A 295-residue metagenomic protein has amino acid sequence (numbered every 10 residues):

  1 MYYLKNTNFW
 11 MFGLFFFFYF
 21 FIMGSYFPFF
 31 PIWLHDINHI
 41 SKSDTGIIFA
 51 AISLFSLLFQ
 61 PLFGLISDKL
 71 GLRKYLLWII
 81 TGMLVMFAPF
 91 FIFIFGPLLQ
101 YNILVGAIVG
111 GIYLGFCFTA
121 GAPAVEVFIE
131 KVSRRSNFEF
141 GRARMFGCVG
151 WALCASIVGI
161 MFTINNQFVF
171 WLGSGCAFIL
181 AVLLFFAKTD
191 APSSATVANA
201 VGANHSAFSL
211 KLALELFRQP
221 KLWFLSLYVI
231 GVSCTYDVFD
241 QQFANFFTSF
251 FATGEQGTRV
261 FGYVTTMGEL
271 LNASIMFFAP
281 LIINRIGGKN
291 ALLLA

Functional and structural regions predicted by a protein language model:
M1-N6, A187-S226, A252-T253: Juxtamembrane intracellular "pre-TM" segments in multi-pass secondary transporters
Y2-S53, L57, K221-V229, S233-A252 (+1 more regions): Helix-loop boundary and gating motifs at the non-cytosolic
I47-L65, Y263-F278: Central cavity-lining transmembrane alpha-helices of secondary-active solute carriers, predominantly the Major
L58-L72, F162-T163, S274-G288: Helix-to-loop junctions at the C-terminal end of transmembrane segments in multipass secondary transporters
L76-L77, L292: Primarily marks hydrophobic transmembrane alpha-helices of the MFS/SLC 12-helix fold
G82-Y101: C-terminal ends and interior cores of transmembrane alpha-helices in multi-pass membrane transporters/permeases
G110-G147: Cytoplasmic helix-loop-helix junction between adjacent transmembrane helices in 12-TM secondary transporters
V169-F186: Symmetry-related core transmembrane helices of the 12-TM Major Facilitator Superfamily/SLC fold
